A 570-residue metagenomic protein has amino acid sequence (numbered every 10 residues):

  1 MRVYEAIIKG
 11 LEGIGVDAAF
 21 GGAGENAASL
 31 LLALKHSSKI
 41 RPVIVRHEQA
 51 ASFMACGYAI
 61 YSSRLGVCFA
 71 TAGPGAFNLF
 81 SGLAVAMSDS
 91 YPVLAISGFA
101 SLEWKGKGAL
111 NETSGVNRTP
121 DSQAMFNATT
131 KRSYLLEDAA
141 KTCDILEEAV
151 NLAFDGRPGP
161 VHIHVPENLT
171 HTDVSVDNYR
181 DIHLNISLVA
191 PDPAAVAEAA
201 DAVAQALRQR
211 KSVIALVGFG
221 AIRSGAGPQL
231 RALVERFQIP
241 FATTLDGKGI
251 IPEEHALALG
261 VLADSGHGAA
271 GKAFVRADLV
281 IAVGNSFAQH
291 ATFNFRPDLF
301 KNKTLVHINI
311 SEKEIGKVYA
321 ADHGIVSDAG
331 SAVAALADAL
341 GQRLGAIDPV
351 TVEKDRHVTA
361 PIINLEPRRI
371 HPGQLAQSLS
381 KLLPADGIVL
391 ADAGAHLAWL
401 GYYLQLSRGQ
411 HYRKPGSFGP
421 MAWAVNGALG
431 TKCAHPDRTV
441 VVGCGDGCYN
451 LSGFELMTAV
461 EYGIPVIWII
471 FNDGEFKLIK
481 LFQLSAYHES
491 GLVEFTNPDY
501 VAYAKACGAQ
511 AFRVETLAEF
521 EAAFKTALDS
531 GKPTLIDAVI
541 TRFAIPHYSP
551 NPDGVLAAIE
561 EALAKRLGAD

Functional and structural regions predicted by a protein language model:
M1-R343, S378, L382-A385, T458 (+4 more regions): N-terminal alpha/beta PP-like core and its mobile active-site loop of ThDP/TPP-dependent enzymes
V3, E137-A140, D201, N302-L397 (+3 more regions): Phosphate/pyrophosphate-binding active-site segments
Y4-I8, E12-D17, G22-E25, L30-L34 (+2 more regions): Active-site diphosphate/adenylate-binding microenvironment
E48, N168, N309, D392 (+3 more regions): Acidic active-site catalytic centers that drive phospho-/nucleotidyl reactions and related ester hydrolyses
A50, D121, G225, I370-H371 (+2 more regions): A generic structural signal for residues located within well-ordered alpha-helices of large catalytic or ligand-binding
I96, W104-N117, G316-V318, G324-V326 (+2 more regions): Thiamine diphosphate
V234, F274, P372, S452 (+1 more regions): Active-site-proximal structural scaffolding
